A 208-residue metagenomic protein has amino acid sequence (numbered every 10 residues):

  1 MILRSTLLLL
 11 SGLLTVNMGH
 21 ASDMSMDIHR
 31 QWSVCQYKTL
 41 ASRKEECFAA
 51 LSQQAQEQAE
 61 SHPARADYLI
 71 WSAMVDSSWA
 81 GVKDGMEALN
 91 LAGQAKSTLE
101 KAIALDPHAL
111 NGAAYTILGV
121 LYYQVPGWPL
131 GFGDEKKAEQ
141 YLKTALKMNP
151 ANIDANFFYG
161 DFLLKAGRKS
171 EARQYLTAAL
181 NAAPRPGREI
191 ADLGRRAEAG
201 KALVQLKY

Functional and structural regions predicted by a protein language model:
G19-Q58: N-terminal leader/linker segments that initiate helical-solenoid repeat arrays
S33-L40, S78-E87, L110, L121-L130 (+2 more regions): Short coil/turn linking the two alpha-helices of tandem helical-hairpin repeats
A41-Q56, A88-S97, G131-K136: Helix-turn-helix repeat elements of alpha-solenoid scaffolds
P63, P107-A109, P150: Short coil turns that delineate tetratricopeptide repeat
Y68, G112-A114, A155, E189: TPR alpha-solenoid repeat register
K96-E100, G133-K137, K169-P186: TPR/TPR-like (Sel1-like) alpha-helical repeat modules
Y175, N181-Y208: Terminal, low-structured helical/coil segments at or just beyond the last alpha-helical repeat
